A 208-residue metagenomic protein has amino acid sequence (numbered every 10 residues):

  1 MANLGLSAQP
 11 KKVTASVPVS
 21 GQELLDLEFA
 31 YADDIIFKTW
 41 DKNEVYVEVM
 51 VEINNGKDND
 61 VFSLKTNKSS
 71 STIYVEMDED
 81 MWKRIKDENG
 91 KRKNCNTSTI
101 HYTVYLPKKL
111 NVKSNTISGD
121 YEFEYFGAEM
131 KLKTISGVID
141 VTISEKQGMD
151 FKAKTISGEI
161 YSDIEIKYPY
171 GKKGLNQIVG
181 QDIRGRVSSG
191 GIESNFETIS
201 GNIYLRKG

Functional and structural regions predicted by a protein language model:
M1-V13: Bacterial Sec-dependent N-terminal signal peptides
P10-N67, V141-I143, N195, S200-G208: Short linear S-[DN]-x-LW-Φ motif typified by the pepsin-like aspartic protease active-site region
V13, Y46-E48, Y125, K133 (+1 more regions): Short, surface-exposed interaction patches in beta-rich subdomains that mediate adhesion/assembly near membranes
T14, K91-K93, H101, D182-I183: Outer-membrane beta-barrel domain signature
G21, Y31, D41, S69 (+9 more regions): Repetitive beta-strand solenoid architecture
V51-T97: Mid-chain, structured segments of secreted extracytoplasmic proteins
V104, Y121-E122, I139: Glycine-rich beta-solenoid repeat tracts in large extracellular/virion proteins
